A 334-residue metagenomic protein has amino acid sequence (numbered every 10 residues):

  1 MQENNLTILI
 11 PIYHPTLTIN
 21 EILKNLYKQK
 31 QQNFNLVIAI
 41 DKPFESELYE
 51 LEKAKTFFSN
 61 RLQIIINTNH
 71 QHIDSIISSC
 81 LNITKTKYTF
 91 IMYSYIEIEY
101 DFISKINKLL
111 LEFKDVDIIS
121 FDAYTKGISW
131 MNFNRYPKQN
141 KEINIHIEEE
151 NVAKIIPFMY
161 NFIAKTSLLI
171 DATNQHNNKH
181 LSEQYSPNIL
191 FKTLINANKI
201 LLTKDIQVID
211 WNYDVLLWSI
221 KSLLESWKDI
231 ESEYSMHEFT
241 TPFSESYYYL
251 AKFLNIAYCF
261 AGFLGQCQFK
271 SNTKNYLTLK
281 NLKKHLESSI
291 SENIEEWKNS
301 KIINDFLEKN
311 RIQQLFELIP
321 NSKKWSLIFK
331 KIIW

Functional and structural regions predicted by a protein language model:
M1-N25: N-proximal low-complexity "stem/linker" segments adjacent to membrane-targeting elements
K24-N67: Acidic donor-binding segment of Leloir-type glycosyltransferases
D41, M92-S94: Active-site acidic Asp-centered loop
T68-T84: Glycine-rich, basic loop-to-helix element that forms the pyrophosphate-binding segment of sugar-nucleotide handling
T89: Short aromatic/hydrophobic "clamp" motif used to bind/position activated sugar donors
E97-E183, P187-K199, V215: Donor-binding/catalytic cores of nucleotide-activated saccharide and glycerol-phosphate transferases/polymerases
D205-S246, L250-N293: Catalytic core of nucleotide-sugar-dependent glycosyltransferases
F269-W334: Membrane-interface aromatic/basic loop that binds lipid-linked glycans or pyrophosphate carriers, typified by
